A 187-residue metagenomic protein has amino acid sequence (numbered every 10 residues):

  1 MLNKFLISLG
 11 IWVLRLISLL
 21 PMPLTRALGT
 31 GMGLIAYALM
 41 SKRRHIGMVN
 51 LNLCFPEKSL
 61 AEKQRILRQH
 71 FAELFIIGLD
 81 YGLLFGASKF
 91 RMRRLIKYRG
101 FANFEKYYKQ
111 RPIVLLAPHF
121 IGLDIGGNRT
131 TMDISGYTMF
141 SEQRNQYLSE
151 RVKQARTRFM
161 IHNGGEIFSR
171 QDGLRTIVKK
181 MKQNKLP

Functional and structural regions predicted by a protein language model:
M1-V114, I121-G122: Membrane-proximal helical "anchor" segments flanking the first transmembrane region of inner-membrane enzymes
F85-P187: Soluble catalytic domains of membrane acyltransferases
